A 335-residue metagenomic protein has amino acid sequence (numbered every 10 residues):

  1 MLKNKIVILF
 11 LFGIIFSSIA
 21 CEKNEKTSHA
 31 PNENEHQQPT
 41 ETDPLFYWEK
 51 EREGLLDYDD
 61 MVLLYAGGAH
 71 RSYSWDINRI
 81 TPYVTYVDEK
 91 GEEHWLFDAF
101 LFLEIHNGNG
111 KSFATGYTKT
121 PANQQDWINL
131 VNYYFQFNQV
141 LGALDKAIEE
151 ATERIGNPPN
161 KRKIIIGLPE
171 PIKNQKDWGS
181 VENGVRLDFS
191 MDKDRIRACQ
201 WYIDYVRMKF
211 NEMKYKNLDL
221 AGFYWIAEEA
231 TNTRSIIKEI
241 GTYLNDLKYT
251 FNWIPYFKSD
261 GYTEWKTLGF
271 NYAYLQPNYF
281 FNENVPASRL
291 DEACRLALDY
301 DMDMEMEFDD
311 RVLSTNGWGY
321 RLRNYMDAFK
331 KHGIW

Functional and structural regions predicted by a protein language model:
M1-I8: Bacterial N-terminal signal peptides that target proteins for export
L9-S18: Bacterial N-terminal signal peptides
S17-T42: Bacterial Sec-dependent N-terminal signal peptides
E41-W335: Glycan-processing catalytic domains of CAZymes
